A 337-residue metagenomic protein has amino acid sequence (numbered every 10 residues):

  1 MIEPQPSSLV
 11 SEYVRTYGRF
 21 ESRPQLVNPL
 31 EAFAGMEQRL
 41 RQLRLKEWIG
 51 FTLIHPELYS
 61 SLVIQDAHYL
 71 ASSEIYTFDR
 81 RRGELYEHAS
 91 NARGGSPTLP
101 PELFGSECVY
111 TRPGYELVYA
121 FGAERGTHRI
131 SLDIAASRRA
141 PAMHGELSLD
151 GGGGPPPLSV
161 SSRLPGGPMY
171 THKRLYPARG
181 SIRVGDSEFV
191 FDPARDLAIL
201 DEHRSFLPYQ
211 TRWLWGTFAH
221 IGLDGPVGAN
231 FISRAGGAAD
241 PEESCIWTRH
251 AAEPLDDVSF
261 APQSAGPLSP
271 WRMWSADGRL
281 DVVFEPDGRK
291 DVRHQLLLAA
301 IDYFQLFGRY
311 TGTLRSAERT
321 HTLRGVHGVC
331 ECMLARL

Functional and structural regions predicted by a protein language model:
M1-L337: Structured soluble/peripheral alpha/beta segments that form catalytic or ligand/cofactor-binding pockets
